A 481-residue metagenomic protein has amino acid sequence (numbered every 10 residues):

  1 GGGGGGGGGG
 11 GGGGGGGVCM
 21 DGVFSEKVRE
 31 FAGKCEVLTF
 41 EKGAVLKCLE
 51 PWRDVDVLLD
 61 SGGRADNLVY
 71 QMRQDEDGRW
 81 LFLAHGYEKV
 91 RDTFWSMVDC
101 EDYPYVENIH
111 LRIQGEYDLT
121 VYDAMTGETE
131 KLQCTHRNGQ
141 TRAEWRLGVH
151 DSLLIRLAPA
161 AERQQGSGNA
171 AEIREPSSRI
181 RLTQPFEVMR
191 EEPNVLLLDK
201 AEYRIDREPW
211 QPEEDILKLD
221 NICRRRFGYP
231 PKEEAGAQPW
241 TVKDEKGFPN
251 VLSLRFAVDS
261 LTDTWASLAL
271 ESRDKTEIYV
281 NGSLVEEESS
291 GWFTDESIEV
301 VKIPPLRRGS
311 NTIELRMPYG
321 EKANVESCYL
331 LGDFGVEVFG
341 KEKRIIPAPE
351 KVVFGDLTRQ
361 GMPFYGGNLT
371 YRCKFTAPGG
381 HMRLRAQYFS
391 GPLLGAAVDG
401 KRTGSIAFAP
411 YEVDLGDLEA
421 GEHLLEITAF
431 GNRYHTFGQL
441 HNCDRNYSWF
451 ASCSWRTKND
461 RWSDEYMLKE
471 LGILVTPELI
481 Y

Functional and structural regions predicted by a protein language model:
G1-R273, I278-S327, G335-Y365, T376-P378 (+1 more regions): Carbohydrate-binding surfaces of carbohydrate-active enzymes
L270, C373-F375, L384-Y388: Aromatic/hydrophobic beta-strand junction motif of beta-rich domains
S272-I278, Y388-G395, Y434: Extended, low-complexity, turn-rich repeat/linker tracts enriched in Gly/Pro/Ser/Thr and Asp/Glu that occur
Y279-E286, A396-G404: Short strand-turn-strand beta-turns centered on an Asx-Gly dipeptide
G309, D414-G416, G421: Glycine-centered tight-turn motifs at strand-turn-strand junctions
N311-M317, L425-I427, S452-C453: Cysteine-clustered segments with highest specificity for TGF-beta superfamily mature ligands
E321-I345, T436-Y481: Exposed low-complexity, polar/acidic, P/S/T/G-rich flexible segments that act as propeptides, protease-susceptible
Y388-G395, K401-D414: Active-site-proximal, structured, solvent-exposed surfaces of multi-pass membrane proteins that position macromolecular
